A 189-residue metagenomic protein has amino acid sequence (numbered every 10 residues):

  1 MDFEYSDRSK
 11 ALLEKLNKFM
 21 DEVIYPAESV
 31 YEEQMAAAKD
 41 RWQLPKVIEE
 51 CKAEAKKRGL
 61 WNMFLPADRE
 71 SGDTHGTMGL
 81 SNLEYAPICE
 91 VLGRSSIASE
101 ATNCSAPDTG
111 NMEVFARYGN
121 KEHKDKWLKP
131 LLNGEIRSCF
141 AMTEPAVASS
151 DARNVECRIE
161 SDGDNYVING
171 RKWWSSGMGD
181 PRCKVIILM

Functional and structural regions predicted by a protein language model:
M1-N103, E122-K126, P130-N133, R137: Amphipathic, small/basic residue-rich leader segments at the start of a protein or domain
I88, L92, N111-F115, I159: Buried hydrophobic packing segments
E100-E122, D151: N-terminal glycine-rich flavin-associated loop
R117-G119, E160, L188-M189: Short beta-strand-to-turn element immediately C-terminal to the catalytic PLP-Schiff-base lysine in fold type I
G134-T143, L188: A short, Trp-centered hydrophobic/proline-enriched beta-strand micro-motif
T143-V147, W174-S176: Short, solvent-exposed loop/turn elements at beta->coil junctions and helix N-caps that rim active or binding pockets
V147-V155: Active-site-adjacent elements of ketosynthase-type condensing enzymes
E156, D164-N165, N169-M189: A short core secondary-structure module
